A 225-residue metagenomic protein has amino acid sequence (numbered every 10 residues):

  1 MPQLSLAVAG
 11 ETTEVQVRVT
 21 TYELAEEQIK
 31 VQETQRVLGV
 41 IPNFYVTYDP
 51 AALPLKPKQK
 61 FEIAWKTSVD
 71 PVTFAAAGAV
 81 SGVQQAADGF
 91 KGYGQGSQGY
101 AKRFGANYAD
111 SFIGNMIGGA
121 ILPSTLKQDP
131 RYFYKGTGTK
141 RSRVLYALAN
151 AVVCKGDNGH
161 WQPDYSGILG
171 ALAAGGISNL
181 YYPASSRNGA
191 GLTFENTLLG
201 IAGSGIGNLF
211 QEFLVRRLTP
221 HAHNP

Functional and structural regions predicted by a protein language model:
M1-L24: Periplasm-facing N-terminal accessory domains of Gram-negative outer-membrane beta-barrel systems
A25-I29: Compositionally biased alpha-helical segments
K30-P225: Hydrophobic alpha-helical membrane segments
